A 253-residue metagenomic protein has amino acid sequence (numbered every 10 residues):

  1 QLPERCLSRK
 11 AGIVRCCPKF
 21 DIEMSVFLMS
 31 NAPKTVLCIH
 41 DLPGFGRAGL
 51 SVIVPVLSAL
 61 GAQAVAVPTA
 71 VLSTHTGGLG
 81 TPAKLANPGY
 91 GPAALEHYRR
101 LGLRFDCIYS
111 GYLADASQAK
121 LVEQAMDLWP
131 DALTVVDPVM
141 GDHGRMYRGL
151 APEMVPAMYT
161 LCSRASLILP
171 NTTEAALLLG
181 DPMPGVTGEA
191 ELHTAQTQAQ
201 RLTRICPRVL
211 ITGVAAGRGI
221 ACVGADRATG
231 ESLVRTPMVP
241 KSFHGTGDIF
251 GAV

Functional and structural regions predicted by a protein language model:
Q1-K10: Extreme N-terminal basic, low-complexity initiation segments that serve as generic localization/processing leaders
C6, C16-C17: Cysteine-centered motifs
F27-V136, M140-R148: Conserved N-terminal subdomain of the carbohydrate kinase-like
G44-F45, E231-T246: Short pre-catalytic strand/loop immediately N-terminal to key active-site residues, enriched for Gly-Thr
G149-S232: Conserved phosphate/ATP/ADP-binding segment of small-molecule kinases
A176-L177, K241-V253: Short, small-residue alpha-helix embedded
